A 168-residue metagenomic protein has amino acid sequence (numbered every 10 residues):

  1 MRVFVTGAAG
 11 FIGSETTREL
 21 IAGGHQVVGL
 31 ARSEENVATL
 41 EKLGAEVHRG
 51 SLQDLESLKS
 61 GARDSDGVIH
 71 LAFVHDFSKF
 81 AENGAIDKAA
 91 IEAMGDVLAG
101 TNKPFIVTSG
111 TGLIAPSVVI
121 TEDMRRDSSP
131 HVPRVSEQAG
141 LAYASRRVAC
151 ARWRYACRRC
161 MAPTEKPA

Functional and structural regions predicted by a protein language model:
V3-H25: N-terminal Rossmann NAD(P)H-binding glycine-rich loop of SDR-like oxidoreductase domains
T6, L30, L71, F105-T111 (+1 more regions): SDR active-site strand-loop-helix element
Q26, V74, K88-V132: Conserved Rossmann-fold NAD(P)-dependent oxidoreductase catalytic core, especially the SDR/UDP-sugar
V28, H48, W153: Conserved beta-strand positions in the Rossmann-like core of class I SAM-dependent methyltransferases
A31-E92, D96: NAD(P)H-binding glycine-rich loop region in Rossmannoid oxidoreductase-like domains and their noncatalytic homologs
A115-S117, W153-A168: Flexible, glycine-rich beta-alpha linker
R126-R154, P163: Active-site Tyr-X1-5-Lys
